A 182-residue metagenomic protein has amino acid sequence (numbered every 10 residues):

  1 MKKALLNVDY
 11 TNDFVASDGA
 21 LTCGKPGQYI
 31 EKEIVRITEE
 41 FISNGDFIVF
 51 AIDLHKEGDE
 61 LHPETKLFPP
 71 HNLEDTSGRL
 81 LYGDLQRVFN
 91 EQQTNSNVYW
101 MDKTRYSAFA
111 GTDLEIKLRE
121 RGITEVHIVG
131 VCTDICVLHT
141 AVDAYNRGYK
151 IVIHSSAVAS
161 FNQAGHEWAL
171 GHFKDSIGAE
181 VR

Functional and structural regions predicted by a protein language model:
M1-A4, E33-N44, P69-R182: Active-site-adjacent betaalpha module
L5-Y10: N-terminal nucleotide-binding beta1-loop-alpha1 segment
T11-S17: Short acidic, Gly/Ser-rich segments with clustered Asp/Glu that frequently serve as metal-coordination loops in enzyme
D13, E57, S160: Active-site loop signature of alpha/beta-hydrolase-fold enzymes
G19-G27, K66-N72: Short glycine-enriched, charge-decorated loop/helix-capping segments at active-site entrances that position
T22-T38: Short catalytic helix/loop segments, enriched in acidic residues and glycine and frequently bearing histidine
D46-D53: Short beta-strand segments at enzyme active-site cores
D59-P63: Metal-dependent catalytic neighborhoods of phosphoester/phosphodiester hydrolases
